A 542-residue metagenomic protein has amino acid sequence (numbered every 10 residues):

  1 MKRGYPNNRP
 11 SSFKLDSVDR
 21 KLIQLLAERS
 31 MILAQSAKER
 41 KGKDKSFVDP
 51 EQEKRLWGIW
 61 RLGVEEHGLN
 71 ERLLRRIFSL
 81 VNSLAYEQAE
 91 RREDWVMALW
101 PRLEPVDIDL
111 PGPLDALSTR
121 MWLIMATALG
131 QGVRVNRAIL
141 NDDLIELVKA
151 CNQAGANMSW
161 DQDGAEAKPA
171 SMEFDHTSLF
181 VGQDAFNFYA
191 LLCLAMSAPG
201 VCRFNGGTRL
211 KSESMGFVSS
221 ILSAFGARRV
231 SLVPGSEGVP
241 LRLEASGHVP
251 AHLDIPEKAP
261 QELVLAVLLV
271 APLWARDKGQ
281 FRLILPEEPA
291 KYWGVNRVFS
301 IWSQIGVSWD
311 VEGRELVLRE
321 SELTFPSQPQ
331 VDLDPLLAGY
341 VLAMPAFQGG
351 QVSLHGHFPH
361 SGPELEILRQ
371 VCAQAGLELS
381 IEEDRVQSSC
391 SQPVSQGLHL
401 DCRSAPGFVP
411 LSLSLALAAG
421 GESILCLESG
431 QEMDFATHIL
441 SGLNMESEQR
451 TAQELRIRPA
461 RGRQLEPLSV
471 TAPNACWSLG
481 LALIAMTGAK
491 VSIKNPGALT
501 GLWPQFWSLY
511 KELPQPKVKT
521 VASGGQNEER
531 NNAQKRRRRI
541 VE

Functional and structural regions predicted by a protein language model:
G4, R9-D16, R20-K21, A27 (+3 more regions): Short, structured segments at the rim of ligand-binding sites
P50-K54: Short, charged, amphipathic alpha-helical segments
